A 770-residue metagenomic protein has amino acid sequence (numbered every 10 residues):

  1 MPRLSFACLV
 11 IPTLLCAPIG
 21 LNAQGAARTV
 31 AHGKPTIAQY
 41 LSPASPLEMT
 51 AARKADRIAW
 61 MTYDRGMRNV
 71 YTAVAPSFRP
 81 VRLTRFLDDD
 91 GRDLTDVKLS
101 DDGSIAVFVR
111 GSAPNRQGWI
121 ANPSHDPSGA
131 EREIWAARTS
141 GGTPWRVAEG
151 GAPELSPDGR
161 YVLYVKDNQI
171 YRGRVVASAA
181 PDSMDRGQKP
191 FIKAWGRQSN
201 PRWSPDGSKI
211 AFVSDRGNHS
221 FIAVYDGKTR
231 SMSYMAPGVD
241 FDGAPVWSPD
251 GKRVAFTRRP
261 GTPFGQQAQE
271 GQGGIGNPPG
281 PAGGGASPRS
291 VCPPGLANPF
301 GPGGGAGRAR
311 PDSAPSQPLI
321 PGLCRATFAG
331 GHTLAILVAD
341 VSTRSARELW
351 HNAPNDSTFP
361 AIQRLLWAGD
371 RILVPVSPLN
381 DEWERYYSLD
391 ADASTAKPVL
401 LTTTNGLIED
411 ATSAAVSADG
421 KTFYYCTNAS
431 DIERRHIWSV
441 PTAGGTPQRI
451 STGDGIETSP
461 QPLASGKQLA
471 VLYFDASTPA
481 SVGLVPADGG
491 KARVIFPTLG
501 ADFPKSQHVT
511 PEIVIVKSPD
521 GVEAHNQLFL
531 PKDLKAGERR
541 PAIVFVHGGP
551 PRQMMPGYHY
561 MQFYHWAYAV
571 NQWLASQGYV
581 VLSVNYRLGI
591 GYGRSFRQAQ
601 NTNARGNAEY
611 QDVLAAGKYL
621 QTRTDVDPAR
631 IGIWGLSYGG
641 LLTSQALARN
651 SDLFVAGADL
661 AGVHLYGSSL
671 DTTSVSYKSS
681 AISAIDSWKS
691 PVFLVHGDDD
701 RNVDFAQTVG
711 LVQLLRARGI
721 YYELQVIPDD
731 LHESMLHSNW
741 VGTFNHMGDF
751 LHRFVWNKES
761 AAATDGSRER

Functional and structural regions predicted by a protein language model:
A7-P18: Bacterial N-terminal signal peptides
T36-N69: Beta-strand-rich domains and repeat architectures in extracellular enzymes and scaffolds, especially beta-propellers
T50-A52, K98, E154, R202 (+4 more regions): Conserved beta-strand position repeated across blades of beta-propeller domains
R53-K54, D101-D102, P157-D158, P205-D206 (+4 more regions): Residue-level detector of Asp-centered blade-edge/turn motifs that repeat once per structural unit in beta-propeller
I58, A106, V162, G207-I210 (+4 more regions): Hydrophobic beta-strand positions that form the internal "hydrophobic ladder" of WD40/Gbeta-like beta-propeller blades
M61-Y71, F86-D93, V109-W135, P144-A152 (+13 more regions): A flexible loop/linker signature enriched in serine peptidases of the S9 family
V74-F78, R138-G142, V175-S178, D226-R230 (+4 more regions): Short loop/turn segments that connect beta-strands within beta-propeller blades
P263, S316, H332-L334, I362-Q363 (+2 more regions): Serine-hydrolase catalytic core recognition
